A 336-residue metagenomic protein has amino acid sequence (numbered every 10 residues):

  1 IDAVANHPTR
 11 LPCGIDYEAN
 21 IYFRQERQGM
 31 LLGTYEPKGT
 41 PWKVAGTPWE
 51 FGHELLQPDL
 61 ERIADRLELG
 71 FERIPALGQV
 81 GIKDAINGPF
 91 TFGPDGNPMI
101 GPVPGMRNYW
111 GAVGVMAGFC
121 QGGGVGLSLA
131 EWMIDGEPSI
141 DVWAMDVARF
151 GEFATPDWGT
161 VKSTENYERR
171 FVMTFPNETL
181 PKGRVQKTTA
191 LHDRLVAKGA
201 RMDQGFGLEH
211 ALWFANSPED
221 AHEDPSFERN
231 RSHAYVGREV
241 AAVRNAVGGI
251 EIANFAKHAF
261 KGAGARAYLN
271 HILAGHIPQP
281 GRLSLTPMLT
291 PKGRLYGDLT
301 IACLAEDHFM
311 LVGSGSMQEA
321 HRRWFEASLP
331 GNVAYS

Functional and structural regions predicted by a protein language model:
I1, E18, R27, P41 (+1 more regions): C-terminal catalytic lobe of FAD-dependent flavoproteins
I1-T9, A256-A259: Central beta-strand plus flanking loop segment that forms part of the substrate or channel wall within the catalytic
A3-A5, L67-G78, P104, M133-E137 (+4 more regions): Structural signal for hydrophobic packing residues in well-ordered secondary-structure cores of soluble enzyme domains
V4-P8, G78-D84, G281-L285: Short Pro/Gly-enriched beta-strand edge/turn motifs at strand-loop
C13, N20-Y22, M99, D298-I301: Short, surface-exposed charged micro-motifs
Y22-R24, M30-T34, H210, M310-V312: Short hydrophobic-aromatic micro-motifs
Q25, P102-P104, I301-A305: Short, low-complexity Ser/Thr-rich regulatory SLiMs
I140-S336: Glycine/proline-enriched, intrinsically flexible loops and inter-domain linkers
